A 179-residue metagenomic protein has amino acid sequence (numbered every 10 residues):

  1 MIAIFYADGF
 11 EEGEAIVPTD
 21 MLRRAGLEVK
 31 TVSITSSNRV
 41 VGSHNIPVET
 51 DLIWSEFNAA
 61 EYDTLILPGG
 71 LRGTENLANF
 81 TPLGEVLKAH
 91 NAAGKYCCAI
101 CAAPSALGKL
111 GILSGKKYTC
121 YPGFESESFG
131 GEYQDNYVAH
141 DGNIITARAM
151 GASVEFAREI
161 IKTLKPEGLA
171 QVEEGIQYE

Functional and structural regions predicted by a protein language model:
M1-F5, G9-F10, A25-S33, L52-I53 (+1 more regions): Active-site-adjacent pocket-lining segments in enzyme domains
F10-A15, R39: Short N-terminal binding/cap micro-motifs at the start of the first secondary-structure element
V17-P18, V86: Hydrophobic residues within alpha-helices that form the first helical element adjacent to the glycine-rich loop
T19, N38, P104: Short glycine-/small-residue-rich flexible loop motifs, especially phosphate/cofactor-binding loops
V32-I53: N-terminal beta-loop-helix "entrance" segment that forms/cooperates in small-molecule cofactor or anionic ligand
